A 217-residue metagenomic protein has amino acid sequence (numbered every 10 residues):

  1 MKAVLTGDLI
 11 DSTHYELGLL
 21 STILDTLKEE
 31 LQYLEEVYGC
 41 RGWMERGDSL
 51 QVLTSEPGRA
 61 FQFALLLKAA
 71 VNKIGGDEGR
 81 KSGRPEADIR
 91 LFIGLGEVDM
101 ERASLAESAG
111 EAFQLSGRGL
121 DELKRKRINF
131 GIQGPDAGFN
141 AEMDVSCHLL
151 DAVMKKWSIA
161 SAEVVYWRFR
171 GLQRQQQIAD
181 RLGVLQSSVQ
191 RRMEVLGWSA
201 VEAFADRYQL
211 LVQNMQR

Functional and structural regions predicted by a protein language model:
M1-R217: Regulatory and interdomain segments flanking nucleotide-handling catalytic cores in signaling/defense enzymes
